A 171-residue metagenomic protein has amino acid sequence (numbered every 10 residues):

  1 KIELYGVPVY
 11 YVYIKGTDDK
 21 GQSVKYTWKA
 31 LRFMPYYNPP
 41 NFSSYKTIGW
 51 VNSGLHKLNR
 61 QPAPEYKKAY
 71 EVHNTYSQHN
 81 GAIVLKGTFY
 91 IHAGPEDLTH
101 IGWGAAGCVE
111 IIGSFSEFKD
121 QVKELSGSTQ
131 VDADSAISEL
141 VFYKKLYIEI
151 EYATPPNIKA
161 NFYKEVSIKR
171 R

Functional and structural regions predicted by a protein language model:
K1-A106, S116-R171: Cell wall/extracellular polymer interaction/catalysis modules
E110-I111: Short Cys/His-based metal-binding microdomains
